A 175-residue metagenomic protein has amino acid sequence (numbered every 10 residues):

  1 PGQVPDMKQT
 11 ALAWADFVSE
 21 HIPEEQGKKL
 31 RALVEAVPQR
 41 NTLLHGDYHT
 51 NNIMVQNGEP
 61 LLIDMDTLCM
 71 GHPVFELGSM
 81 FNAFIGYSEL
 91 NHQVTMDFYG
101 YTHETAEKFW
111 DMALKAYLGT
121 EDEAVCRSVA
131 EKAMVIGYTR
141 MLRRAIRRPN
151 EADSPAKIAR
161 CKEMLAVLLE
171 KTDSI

Functional and structural regions predicted by a protein language model:
G2-G46, T50, Q56: An alpha-helical support segment within catalytic cores of ATP-dependent transferases
G2-K8, L12, M65, L90 (+1 more regions): Inter-domain helical "communication" segments and dimerization helices that couple sensory or membrane-embedded modules
I22-E25, T105-F109, M134, A156-R160 (+1 more regions): Soluble or luminal CAZymes and related metallo-dependent hydrolases
K29, L43, S79, M112 (+3 more regions): Alpha-helical elements of Rossmann-like donor-binding domains used by nucleotide-donor carbohydrate transfer enzymes
N51-M80: Catalytic activation segment of kinase domains across protein kinase-like and atypical kinase folds
L77-E121, V135-A152: Active-site activation/catalytic loop segments of kinase-like enzymes and analogous catalytic loops in related
C126-G137: Alpha-helical scaffolds flanking conserved acidic
R147-I175: Regulatory N- and C-terminal appendages and interdomain linkers associated with kinase/kinase-like NTP transferase
